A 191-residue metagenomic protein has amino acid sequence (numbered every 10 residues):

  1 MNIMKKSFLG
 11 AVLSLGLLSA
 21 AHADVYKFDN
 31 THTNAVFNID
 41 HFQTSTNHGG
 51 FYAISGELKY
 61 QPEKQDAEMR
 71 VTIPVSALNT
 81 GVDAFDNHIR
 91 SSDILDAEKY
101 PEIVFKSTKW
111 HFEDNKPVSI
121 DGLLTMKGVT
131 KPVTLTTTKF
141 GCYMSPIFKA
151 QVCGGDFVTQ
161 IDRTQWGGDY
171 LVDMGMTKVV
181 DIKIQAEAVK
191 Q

Functional and structural regions predicted by a protein language model:
M1-A11: Bacterial N-terminal signal peptides that target proteins for export
N2, A20-A23: Hydrophobic membrane-targeting and insertion signals
G10-L18: Bacterial N-terminal signal peptides
H22-Q191: Low-complexity, acidic/polar, glycine-enriched regions of mature
